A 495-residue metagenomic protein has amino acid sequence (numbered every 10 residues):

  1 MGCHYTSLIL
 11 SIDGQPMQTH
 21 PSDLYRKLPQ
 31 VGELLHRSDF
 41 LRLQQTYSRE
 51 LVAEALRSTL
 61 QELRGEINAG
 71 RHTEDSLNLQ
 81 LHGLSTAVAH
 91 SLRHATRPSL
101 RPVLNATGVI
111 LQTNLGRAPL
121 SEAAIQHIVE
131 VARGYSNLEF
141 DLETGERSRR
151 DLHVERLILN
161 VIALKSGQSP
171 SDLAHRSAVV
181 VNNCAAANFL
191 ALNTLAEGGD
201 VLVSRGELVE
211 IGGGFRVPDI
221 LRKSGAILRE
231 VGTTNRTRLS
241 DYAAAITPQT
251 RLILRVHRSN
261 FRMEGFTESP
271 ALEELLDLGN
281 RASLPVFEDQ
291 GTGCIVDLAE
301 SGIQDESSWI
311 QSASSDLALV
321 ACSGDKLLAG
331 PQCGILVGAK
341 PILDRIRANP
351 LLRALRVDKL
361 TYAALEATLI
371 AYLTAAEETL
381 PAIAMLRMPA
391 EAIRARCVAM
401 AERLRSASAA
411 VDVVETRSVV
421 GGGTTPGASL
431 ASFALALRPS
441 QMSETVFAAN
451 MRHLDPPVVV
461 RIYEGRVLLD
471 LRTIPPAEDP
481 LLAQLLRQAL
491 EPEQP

Functional and structural regions predicted by a protein language model:
D13, M17-L92: Long amphipathic alpha-helical segments
L28-P29, L104-G108, L328-P331, L430 (+1 more regions): Short Gly/Ser/Thr- and Asp/Glu-enriched loop/turn motifs at secondary-structure junctions
A95-A106, Y135-G145, S177-A178: Short, flexible active-site-proximal loops enriched in glycine and acidic residues
A106-T107, R117-E143: Glycine-rich phosphate-binding segment of PLP-dependent enzymes
G145-A371, L485: Conserved PLP-enzyme active-site core in the AAT-like
V203, T361-Y362, E366-G421: Conserved PLP-dependent catalytic core of the aminotransferase class-I/II
R394-A477, L482: Conserved C-terminal alpha-helix-loop-beta "cap" of PLP-dependent enzymes that closes/shapes the active-site mouth
